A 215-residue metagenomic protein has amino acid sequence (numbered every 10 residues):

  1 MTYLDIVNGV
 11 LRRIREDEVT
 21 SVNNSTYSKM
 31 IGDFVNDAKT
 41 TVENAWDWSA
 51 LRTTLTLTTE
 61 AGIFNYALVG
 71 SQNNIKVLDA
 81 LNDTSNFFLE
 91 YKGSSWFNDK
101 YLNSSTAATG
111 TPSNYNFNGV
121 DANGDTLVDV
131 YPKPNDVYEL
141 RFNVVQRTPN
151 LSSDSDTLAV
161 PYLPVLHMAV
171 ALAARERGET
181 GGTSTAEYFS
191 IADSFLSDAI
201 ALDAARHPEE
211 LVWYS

Functional and structural regions predicted by a protein language model:
M1-S215: Glycine-enriched, solvent-exposed interface loops adjoining structured elements
